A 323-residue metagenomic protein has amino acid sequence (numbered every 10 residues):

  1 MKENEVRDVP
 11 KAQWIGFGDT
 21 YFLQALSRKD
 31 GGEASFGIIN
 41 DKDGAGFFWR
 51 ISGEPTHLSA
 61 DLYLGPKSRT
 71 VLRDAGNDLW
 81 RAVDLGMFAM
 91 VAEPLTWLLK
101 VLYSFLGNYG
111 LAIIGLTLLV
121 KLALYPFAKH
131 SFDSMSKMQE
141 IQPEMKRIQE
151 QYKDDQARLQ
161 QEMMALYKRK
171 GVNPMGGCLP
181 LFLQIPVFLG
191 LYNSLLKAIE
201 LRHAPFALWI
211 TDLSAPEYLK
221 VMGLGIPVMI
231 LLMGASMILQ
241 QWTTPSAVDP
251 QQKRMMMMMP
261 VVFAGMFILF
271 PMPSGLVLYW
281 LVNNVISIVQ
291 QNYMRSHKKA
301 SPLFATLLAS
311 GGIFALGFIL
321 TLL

Functional and structural regions predicted by a protein language model:
M1-V101: Perimembrane topogenic segments of multi-pass inner/organellar membrane proteins
G53, A123-L189, M237-M272, N283-H297: Membrane-interface amphipathic helices and adjacent TM-edge segments
D84-L106, I141, M163, W209-I210 (+2 more regions): Hydrophobic alpha-helical segments of integral membrane proteins, encompassing both true transmembrane helices
E93-L122, P216-L231: Hydrophobic alpha-helical transmembrane segments
G190-M237: Conserved catalytic motifs of ABC-family nucleotide-binding domains
I230, S274-N284: Hydrophobic core segments of alpha-helical transmembrane domains in multi-pass membrane proteins
H297-G312: Membrane-interfacial entry segments at the cytosolic side of transmembrane helices
G317-L323: Juxtamembrane boundary at the C-terminal end of a transmembrane helix
